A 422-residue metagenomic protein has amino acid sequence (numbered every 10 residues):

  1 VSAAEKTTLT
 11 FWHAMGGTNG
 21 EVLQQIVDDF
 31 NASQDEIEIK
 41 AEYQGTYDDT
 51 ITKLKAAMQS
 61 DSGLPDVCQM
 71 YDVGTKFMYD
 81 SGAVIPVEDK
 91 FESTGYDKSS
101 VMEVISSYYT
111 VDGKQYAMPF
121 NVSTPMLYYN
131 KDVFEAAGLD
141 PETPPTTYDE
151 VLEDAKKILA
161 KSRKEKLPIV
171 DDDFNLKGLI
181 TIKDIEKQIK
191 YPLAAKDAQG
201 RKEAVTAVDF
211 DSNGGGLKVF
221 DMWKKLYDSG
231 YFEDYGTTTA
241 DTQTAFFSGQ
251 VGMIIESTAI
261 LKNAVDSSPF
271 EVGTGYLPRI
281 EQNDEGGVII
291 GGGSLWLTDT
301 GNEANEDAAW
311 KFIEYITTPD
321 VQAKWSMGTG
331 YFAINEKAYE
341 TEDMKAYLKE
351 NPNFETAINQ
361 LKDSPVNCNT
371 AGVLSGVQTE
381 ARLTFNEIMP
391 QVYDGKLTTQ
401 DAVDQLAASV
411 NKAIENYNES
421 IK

Functional and structural regions predicted by a protein language model:
E5-G16, I37-E42, D66-V67, Y116 (+1 more regions): Short, well-ordered beta-strand elements
T8-Q25, Q44-Y47, S123, V373-V377: Extracytoplasmic "Venus flytrap"
D29-V101, A136-G138, T146, Q243-A245 (+5 more regions): Extracytoplasmic "Venus flytrap"/periplasmic binding protein-like
A32-S33, K40, K55-A56, A136-A137 (+4 more regions): Extracytoplasmic/periplasmic substrate-recognition and gating elements
Y71-Y129, L152-D154, T181-I189, G273-L277 (+2 more regions): Hinge/lid segment of periplasmic solute-binding proteins
V111-F120, P125, E150-T206, K224: Extracytoplasmic/periplasmic solute-binding protein
D154-K156, G200-Y235: Glycine-centered hinge/linker elements that transmit conformational signals in sensory and ligand-binding systems
I289, F354-S409: C-terminal capping/gating helix-and-loop segments adjacent to ligand/active sites or protein-protein/ligand interfaces
